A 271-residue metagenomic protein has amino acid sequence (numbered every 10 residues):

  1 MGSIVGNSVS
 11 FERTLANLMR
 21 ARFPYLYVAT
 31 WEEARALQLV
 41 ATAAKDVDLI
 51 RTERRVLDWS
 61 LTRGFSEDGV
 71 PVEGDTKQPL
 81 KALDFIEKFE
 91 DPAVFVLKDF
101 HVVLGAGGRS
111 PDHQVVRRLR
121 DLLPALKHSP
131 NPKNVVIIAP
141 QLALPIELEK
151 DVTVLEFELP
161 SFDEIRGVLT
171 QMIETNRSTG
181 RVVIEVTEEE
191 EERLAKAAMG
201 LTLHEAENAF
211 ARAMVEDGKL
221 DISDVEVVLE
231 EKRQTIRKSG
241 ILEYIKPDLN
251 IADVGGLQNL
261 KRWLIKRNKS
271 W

Functional and structural regions predicted by a protein language model:
G2-E32, R55-V70, V136, E149-F162 (+1 more regions): AAA+ P-loop ATPase motor domain of ring mechanoenzymes
T14, R118-A125: Conserved helical "switch/dimer-interface" subregion of ABC/ABC-like ATPase nucleotide-binding domains
N17-A21, V47-R51, F85-P92, P124-P132 (+2 more regions): Conserved catalytic network of the ASCE P-loop NTPase/AAA+ motor domain
A34-L37, V72: Conserved phosphate-binding/catalytic loops and adjacent sensor/switch elements of nucleotide-binding enzymes, spanning
A36-A41, G107, E147-E149, V168: A short acidic (Asp/Glu
L37-R51: P-loop NTPase Walker A phosphate-binding motif
D58-R118, N134-I138: Conserved P-loop NTPase "ATPase switch" module shared by AAA+ and STAND
A139-L144: Short, polar loop motifs at secondary-structure junctions
